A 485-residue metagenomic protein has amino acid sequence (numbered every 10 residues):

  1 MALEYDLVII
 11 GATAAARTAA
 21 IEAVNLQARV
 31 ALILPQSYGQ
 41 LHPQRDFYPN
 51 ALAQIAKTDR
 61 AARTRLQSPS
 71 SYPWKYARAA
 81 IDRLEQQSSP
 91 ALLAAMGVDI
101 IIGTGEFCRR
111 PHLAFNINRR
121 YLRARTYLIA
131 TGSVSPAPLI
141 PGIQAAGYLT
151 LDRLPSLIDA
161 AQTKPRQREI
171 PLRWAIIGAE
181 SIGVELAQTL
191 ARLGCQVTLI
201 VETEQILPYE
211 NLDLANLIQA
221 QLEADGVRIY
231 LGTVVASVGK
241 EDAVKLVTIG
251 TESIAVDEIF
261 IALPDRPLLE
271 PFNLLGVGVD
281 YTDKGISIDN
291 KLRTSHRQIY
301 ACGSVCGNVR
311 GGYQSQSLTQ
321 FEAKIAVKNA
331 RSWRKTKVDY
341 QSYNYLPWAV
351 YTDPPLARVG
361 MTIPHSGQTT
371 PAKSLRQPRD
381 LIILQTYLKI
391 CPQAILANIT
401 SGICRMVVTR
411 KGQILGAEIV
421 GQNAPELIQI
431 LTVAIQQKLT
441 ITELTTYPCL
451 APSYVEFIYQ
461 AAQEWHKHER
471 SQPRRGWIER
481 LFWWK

Functional and structural regions predicted by a protein language model:
A2-L7, A14-R17, I21, V305-P425 (+1 more regions): Mid-to-C-terminal Rossmann-like scaffold of FAD/NAD(P)H-dependent oxidoreductases
L3-L32, A175-I176, E180-L193: N-terminal Rossmann-like FAD-binding beta1-loop-alpha1 element of flavoenzymes
L3-Y5, I117-T126, I170, I249-E258 (+1 more regions): Core beta-strand elements of the Rossmann-like FAD/NAD(P) dinucleotide-binding domain in flavoenzyme oxidoreductases
Y5, I21-Q167, I206-L207, E241 (+2 more regions): Glycine-rich flavin
V8-I10, G105, L113, Y121-G132 (+6 more regions): Short hydrophobic core segments
F107-R109, C195-N290: A Rossmann-like FAD-binding core segment of flavoenzymes
A146-R168, E258-S332: FAD-site-proximal beta/loop scaffold in flavoenzymes
P171-A175, S181-E241, G312-Q320, T336-P364: Rossmann-like dinucleotide-binding cores of NAD(P)H-dependent redox enzymes
